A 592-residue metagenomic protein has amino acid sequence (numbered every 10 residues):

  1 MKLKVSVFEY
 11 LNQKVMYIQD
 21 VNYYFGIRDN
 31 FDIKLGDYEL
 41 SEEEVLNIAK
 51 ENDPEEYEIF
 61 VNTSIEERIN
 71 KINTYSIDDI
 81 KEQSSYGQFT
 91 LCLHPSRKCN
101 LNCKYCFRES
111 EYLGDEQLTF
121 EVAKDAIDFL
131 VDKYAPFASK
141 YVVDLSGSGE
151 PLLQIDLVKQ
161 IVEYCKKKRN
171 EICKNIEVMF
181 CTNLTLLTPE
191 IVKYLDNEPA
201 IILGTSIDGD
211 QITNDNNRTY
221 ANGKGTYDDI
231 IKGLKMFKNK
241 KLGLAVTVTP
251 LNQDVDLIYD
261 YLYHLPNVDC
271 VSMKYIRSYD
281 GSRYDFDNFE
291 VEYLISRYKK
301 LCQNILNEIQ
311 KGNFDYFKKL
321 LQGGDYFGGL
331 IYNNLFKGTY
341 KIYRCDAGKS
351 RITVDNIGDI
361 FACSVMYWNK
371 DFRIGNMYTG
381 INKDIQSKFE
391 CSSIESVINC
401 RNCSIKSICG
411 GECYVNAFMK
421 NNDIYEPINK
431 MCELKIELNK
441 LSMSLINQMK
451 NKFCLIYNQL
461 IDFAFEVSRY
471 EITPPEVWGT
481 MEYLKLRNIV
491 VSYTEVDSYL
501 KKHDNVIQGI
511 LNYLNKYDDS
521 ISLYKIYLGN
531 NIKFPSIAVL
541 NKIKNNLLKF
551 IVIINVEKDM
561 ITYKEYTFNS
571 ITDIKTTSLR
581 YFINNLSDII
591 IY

Functional and structural regions predicted by a protein language model:
M1-N52, I357, E395-A464: Radical SAM enzyme core and accessory elements
K2-G26, K50-C92, F137: N-terminal [4Fe-4S]-dependent radical SAM core
S85-V122: Canonical Radical SAM [4Fe-4S] cluster-binding loop centered on the CxxxCxxC motif and its immediate flanking residues
K98, N102, E109, G348 (+4 more regions): Cys/His-rich metal-chelating microdomains
A123-S146, Q154-S278: Radical SAM/AdoMet-radical enzyme domain recognition
I212, N216-I231, K235, K240-A347 (+1 more regions): Radical SAM enzyme [4Fe-4S]-AdoMet core and its adjacent flexible, acidic and glycine-rich loops/tails across
E292-N334, I360, S364-G410: C-terminal accessory region of radical SAM enzymes
D462-F582: Conserved active-site-adjacent core of cysteine acyl-enzyme catalytic domains
